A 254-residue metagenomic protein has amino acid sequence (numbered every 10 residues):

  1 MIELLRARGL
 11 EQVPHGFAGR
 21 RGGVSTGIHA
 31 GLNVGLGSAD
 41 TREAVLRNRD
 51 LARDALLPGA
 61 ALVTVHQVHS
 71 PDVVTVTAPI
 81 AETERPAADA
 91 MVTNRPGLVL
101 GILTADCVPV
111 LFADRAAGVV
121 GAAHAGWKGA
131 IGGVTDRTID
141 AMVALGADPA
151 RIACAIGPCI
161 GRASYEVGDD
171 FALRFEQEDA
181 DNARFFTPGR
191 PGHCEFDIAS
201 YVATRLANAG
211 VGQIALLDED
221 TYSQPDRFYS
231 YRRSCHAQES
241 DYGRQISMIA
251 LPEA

Functional and structural regions predicted by a protein language model:
M1-A254: Active-site microenvironment for binding and transforming phosphate-containing groups
